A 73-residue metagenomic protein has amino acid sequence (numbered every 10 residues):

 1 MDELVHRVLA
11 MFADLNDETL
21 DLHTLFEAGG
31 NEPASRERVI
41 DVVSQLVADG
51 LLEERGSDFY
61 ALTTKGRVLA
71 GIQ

Functional and structural regions predicted by a protein language model:
M1-N31: Short amphipathic alpha-helical interface segments
H23, I40, G56-D58: Short loop/turn and capping residues at structural boundaries
E32-A48: Short amphipathic alpha-helical interaction segments
V47-S57: A short, conserved structural fragment
D58-T64: Minor-groove-contacting beta-hairpin "wing" of winged helix-turn-helix DNA-binding domains
R67-Q73: Short, amphipathic alpha-helical interaction segments positioned at domain boundaries
